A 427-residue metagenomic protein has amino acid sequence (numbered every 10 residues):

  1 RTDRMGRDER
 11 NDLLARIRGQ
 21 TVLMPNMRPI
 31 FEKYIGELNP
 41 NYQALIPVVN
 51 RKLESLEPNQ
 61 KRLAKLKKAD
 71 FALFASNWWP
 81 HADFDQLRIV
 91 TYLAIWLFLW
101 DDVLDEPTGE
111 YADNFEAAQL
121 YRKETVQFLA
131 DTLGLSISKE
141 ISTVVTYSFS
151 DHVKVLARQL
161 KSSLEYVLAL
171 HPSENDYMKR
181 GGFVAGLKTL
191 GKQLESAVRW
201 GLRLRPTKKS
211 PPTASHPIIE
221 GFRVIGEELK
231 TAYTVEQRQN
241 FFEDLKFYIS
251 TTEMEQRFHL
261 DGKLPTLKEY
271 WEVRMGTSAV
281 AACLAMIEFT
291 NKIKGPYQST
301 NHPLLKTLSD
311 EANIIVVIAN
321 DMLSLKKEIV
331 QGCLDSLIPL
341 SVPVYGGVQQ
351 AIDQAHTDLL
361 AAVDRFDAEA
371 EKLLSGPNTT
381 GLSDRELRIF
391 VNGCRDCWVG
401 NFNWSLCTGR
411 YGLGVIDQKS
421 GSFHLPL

Functional and structural regions predicted by a protein language model:
R1-L427: Alpha-helical, largely C-terminal catalytic domains that coordinate divalent metal ions via clustered Asp/Glu/His
